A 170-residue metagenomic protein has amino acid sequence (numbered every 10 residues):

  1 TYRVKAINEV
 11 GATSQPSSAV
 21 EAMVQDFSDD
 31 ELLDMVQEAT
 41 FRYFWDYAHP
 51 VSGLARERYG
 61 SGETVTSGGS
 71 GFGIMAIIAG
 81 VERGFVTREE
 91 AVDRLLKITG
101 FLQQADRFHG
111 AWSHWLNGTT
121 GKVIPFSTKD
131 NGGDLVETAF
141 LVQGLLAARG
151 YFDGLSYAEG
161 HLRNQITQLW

Functional and structural regions predicted by a protein language model:
I7-F27: Extracellular fibronectin type III
Q25-V65, H109-A111, W115-L116: Low-complexity, Ser/Thr/Pro/Gly-enriched N-terminal "stalk/linker" regions
D26-Q37, G80-L95, R149-W170: Structural helix-adjacent loops and short alpha-helical linkers that scaffold large soluble proteins
V36-S52, R94-G110, H161-W170: Long, well-ordered core segments of solenoidal/helical folds
L54-S70, V123-T138: Solvent-exposed loop and edge beta-strand segments that line ligand/cofactor-binding and catalytic clefts
G71-V86, F101, F140-L155: Well-ordered alpha-helical scaffold segments within catalytic/enzyme domains
T119-W170: Internal, well-ordered domain-core segments that constitute the primary functional module of diverse proteins
